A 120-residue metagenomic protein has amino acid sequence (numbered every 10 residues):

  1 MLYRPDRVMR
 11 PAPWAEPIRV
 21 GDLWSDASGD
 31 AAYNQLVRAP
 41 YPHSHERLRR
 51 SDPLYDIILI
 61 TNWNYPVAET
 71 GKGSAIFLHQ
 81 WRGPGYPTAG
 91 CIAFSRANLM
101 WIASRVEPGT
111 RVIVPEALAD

Functional and structural regions predicted by a protein language model:
M1-T88, L99-D120: Cell wall/extracellular polymer interaction/catalysis modules
S95: Conserved "landmark" site that anchors the functional core of diverse proteins
